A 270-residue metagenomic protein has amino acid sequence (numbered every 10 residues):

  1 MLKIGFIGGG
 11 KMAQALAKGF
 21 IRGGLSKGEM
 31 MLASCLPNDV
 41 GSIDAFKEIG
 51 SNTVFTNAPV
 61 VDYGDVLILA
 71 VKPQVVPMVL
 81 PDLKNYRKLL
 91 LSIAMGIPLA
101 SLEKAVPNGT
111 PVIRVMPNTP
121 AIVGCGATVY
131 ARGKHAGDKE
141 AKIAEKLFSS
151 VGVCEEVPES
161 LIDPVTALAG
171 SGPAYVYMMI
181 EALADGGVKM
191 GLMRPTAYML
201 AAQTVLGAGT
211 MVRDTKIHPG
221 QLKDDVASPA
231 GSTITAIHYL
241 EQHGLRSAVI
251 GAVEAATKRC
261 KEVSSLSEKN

Functional and structural regions predicted by a protein language model:
M1-F55, C125-G126, V188-K189: NAD(P)+-binding Rossmann beta1-loop-alpha1 motif at the extreme N-terminus of oxidoreductases
I4, V112-I113, I162-A167, P219-D224: Short pre-catalytic strand/loop immediately N-terminal to key active-site residues, enriched for Gly-Thr
L16, L32, N38, I49 (+1 more regions): Rossmann-like NAD(P)(H) cofactor-binding subdomain of soluble oxidoreductases
K27-G28, L99, R194, P219: Alpha-helix N-cap/start motif
M31, V60, M193-L200, L222 (+1 more regions): Small-residue helix-packing motif on alpha-helices
S101-P111, A127-P164, Y177-D214, R259: Internal alpha-helical scaffold of NAD(P)-dependent oxidoreductase catalytic cores
G172: Aromatic-residue-lined binding/catalytic grooves and analogous aromatic/hydrophobic interfacial grooves in multimeric
A202-N270: NAD(P)-dependent Rossmann-like dehydrogenase/reductase catalytic/cofactor-binding core
